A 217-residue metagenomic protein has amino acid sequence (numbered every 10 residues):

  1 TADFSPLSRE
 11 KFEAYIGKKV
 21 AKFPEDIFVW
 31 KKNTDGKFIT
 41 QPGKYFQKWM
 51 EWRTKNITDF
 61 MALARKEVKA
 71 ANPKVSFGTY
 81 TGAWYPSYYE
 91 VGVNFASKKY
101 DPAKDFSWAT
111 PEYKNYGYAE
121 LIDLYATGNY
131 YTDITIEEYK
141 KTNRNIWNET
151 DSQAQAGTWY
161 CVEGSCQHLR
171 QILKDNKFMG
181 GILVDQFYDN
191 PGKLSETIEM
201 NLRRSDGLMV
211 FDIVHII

Functional and structural regions predicted by a protein language model:
T1-D133, E137-E138, T142-N143: Polysaccharide-binding and catalytic clefts of secreted carbohydrate-active enzymes
Y113-I217: Substrate-binding cleft of secreted/luminal carbohydrate-active enzymes
